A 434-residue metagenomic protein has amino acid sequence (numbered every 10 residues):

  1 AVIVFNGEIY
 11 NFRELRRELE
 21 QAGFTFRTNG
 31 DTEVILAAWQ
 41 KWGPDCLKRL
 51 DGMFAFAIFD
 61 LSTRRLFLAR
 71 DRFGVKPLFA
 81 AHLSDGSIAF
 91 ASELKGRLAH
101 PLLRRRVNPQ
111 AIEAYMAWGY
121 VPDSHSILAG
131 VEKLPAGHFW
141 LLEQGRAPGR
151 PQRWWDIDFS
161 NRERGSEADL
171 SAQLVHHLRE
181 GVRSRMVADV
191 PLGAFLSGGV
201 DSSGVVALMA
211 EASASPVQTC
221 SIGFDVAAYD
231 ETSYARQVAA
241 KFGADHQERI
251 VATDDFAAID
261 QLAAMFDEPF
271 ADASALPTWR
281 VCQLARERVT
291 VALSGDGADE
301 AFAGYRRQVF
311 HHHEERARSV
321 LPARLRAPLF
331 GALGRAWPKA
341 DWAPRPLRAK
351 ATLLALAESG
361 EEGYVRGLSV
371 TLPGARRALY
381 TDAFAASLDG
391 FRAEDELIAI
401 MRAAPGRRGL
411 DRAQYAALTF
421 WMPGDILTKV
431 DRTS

Functional and structural regions predicted by a protein language model:
A1-E268, T278, C282: Cysteine-centered catalytic environments shared across enzyme families
S84, E143, Q237-S434: Glycine-rich active-site loop/lid subdomains used to bind and stabilize high-energy intermediates
